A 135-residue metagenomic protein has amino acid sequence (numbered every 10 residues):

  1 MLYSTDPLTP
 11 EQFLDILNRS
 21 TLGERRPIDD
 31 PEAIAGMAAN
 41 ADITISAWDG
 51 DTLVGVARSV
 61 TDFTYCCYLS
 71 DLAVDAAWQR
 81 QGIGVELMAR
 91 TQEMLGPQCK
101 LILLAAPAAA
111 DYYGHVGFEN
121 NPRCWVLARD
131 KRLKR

Functional and structural regions predicted by a protein language model:
M1-P31, C124, K134-R135: Short amphipathic alpha-helix that is part of the acyltransferase structural core
A35-S46, C99-K100: A short helix-loop-beta-strand connector motif used in the catalytic cores of GNAT acetyltransferases and, in some
S46, T52-T61, Y68-A73: Conserved beta-strand in the GNAT
W78, G82-L87: Conserved acetyl-CoA pyrophosphate-binding loop and the N-cap/start of the following alpha-helix in GNAT-like
P97-D130: Conserved active-site alpha-helix within GNAT-family acetyltransferase domains
